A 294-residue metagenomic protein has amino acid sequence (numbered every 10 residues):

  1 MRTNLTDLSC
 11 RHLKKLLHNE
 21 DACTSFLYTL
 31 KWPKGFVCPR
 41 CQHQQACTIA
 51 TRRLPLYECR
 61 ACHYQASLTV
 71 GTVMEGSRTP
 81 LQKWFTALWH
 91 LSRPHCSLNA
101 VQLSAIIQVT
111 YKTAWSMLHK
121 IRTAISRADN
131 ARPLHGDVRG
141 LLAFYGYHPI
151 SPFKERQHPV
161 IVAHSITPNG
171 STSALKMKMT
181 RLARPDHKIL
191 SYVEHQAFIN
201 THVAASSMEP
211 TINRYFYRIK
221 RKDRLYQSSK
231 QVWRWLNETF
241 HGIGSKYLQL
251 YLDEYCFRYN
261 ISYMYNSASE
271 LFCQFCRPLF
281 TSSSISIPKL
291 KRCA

Functional and structural regions predicted by a protein language model:
M1-A294: Residue-level recognition of single "structural anchor" positions that define or cap local secondary structure
